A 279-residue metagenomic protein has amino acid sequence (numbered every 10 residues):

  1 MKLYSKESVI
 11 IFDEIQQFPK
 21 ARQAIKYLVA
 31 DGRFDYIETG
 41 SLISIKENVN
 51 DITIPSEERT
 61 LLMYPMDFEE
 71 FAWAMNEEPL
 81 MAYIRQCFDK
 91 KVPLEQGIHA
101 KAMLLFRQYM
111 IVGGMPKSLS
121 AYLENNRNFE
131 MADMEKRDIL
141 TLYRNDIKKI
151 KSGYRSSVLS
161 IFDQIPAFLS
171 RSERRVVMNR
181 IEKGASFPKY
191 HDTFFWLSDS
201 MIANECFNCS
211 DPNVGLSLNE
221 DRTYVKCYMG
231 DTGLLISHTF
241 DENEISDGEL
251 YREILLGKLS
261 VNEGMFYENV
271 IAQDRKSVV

Functional and structural regions predicted by a protein language model:
L3-K20: Conserved P-loop NTPase "ATPase switch" module shared by AAA+ and STAND
I11, D35-S41, L62, F71: Structural recognition of the conserved hydrophobic beta-strand(s) that form the central parallel beta-sheet of P-loop
E14, T39-S44, Y64-M66, T232-G233: A short beta-strand-to-loop transition that corresponds to the Sensor-1 phosphate-sensing loop of AAA+ P-loop ATPases
I15-I25, N48-V49: Conserved ATPase-coupling elements of RecA-like P-loop NTPase cores
A30-D51: Sensor-1/coupling segment of RecA-like P-loop NTPase cores
E47-S170: Interdomain motor-coupling "hinge/lid" segment immediately C-terminal to the ATP-binding subdomain of NTP-driven enzymes
S120, E124-V279: Accessory nucleic acid-recognition modules appended to NTPase machines
